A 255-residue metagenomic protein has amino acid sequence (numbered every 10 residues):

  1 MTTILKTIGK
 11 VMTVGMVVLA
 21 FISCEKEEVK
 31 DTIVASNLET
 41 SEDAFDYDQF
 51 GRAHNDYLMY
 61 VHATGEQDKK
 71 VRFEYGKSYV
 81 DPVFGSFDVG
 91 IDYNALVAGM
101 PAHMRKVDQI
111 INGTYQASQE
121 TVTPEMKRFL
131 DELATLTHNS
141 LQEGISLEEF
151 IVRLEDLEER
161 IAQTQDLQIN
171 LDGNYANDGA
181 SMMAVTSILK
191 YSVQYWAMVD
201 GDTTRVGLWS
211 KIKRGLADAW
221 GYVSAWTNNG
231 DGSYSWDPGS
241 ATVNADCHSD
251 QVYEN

Functional and structural regions predicted by a protein language model:
M1-M12: Bacterial N-terminal signal peptides that target proteins for export
L19-S23: C-terminal motif of bacterial Sec signal peptides marking the signal peptidase cleavage site
K26-G201: Acidic/polar, low-complexity intrinsically disordered N-terminal segments immediately downstream of a Sec signal
Y191-N255: Hydrophobic, gly/ala-rich membrane-insertion helices/peptides used by toxins and envelope proteins
